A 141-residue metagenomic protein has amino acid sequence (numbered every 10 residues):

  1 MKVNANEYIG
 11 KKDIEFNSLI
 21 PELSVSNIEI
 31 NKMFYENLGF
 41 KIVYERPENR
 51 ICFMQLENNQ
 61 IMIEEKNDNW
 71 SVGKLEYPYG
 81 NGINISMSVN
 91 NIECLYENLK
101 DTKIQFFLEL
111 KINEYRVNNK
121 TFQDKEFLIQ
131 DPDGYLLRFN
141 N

Functional and structural regions predicted by a protein language model:
M1-I20, K41-N90, E97-Q130, N140-N141: Vicinal oxygen chelate
E22-I28: Conserved beta-strand-loop-alpha-helix junction that forms the acyl-donor binding cleft
N27, N91, D131-D133: Acidic active-site catalytic centers that drive phospho-/nucleotidyl reactions and related ester hydrolyses
E29-K32, L38-Y44: Short, contiguous, helix-prone interaction/anchoring segments in small proteins
N31-E36, L99, G134: Conserved active-site tyrosine of GNAT-family acetyltransferases
